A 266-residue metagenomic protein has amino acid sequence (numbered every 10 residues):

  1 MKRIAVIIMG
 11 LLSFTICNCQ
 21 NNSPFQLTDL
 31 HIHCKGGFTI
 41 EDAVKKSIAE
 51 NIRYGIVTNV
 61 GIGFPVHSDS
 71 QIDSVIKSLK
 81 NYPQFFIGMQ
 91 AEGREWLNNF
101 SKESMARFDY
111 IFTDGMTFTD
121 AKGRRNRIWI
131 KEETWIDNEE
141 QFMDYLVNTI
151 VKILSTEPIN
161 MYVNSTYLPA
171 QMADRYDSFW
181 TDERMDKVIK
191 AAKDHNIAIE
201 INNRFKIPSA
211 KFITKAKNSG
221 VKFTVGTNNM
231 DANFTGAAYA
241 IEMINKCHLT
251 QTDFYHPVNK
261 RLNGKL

Functional and structural regions predicted by a protein language model:
M1-S23: Bacterial Sec-dependent N-terminal signal peptides
Q20-S23, Y176-L266: Charged catalytic cores and adjacent phosphate/nucleic-acid-binding surfaces used for phosphate/nucleic-acid chemistry
P24-D144, N148, D231-F234: A metal-dependent hydrolase metal-coordination microenvironment
L27-D29, N160, T224: Residue-level signal for helical boundary/lining positions with a hydrophobic bias
H31, I111, N164, I199 (+1 more regions): Conserved, mostly hydrophobic/aromatic
D42-K45, A49, D73-K77, E103-A106 (+6 more regions): Alpha-helical scaffolding segments of alpha/beta enzyme cores, especially the outer helices of TIM-barrel or partial
E50, N81-Y82, R107, D114 (+4 more regions): Structured helix-beta-strand junction loops
G115-F118, R127-S219: Domain-core and long-helix interface of multi-subunit machines
